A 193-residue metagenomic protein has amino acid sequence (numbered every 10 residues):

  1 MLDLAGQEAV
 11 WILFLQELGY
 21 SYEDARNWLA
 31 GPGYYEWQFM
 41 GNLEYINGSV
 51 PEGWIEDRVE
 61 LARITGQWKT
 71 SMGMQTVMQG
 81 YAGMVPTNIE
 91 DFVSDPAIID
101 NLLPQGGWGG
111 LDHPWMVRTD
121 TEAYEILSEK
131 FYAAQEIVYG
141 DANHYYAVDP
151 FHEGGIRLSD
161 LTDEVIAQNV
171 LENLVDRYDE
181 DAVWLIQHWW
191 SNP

Functional and structural regions predicted by a protein language model:
M1-P193: Aromatic-lined carbohydrate-binding surfaces of glycoside hydrolases
